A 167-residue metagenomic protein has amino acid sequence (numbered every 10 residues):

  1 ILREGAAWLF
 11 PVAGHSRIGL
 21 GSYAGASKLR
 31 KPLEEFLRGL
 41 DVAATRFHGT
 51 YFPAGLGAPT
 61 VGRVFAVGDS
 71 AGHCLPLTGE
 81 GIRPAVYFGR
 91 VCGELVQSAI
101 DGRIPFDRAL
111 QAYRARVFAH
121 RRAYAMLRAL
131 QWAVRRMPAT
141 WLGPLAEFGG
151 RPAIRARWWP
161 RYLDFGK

Functional and structural regions predicted by a protein language model:
I1-R30: Conserved FAD-binding catalytic core of PHBH/FMO-like flavoproteins
R3, A26-S27, G79, R83-V86 (+3 more regions): Electropositive phosphate-/nucleotide-binding environments in soluble metabolic enzymes
A13, G68-S70, V117: Short, small-residue-rich loop/turn micro-motifs
S16, V42-T45, A123: Short, structured loop/turn "capping" segments at alpha-beta junctions
S22-D101: FAD/FMN-dependent oxidoreductases across multiple families
Q97-K167: C-terminal helical "tail/cap" subdomain of flavin- and related membrane-associated enzymes
